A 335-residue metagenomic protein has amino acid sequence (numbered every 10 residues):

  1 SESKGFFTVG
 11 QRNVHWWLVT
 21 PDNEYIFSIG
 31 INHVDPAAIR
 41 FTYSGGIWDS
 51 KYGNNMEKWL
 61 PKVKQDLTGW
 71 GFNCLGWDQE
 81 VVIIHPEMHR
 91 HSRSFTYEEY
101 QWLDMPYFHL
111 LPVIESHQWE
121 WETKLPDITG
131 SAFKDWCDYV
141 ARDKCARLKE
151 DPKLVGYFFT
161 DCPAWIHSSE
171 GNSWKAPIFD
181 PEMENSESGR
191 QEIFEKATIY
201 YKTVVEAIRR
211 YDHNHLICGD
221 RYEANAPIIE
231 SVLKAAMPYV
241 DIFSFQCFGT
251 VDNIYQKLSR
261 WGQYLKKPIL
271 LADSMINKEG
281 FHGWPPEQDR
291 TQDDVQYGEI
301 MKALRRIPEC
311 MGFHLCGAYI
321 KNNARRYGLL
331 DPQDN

Functional and structural regions predicted by a protein language model:
S1-K58, Q65-L67: N-terminal carbohydrate-binding accessory modules
N13, P21, E120-G130, D135-W136 (+2 more regions): Polysaccharide-binding and catalytic clefts of secreted carbohydrate-active enzymes
G45-K149, F194-L216, L258, G262-Y264: Aromatic-lined substrate-binding rim segments of carbohydrate-active enzymes
C74, D104-F108, K153-F158, N214-C218 (+3 more regions): Structural preference for beta-strand elements that scaffold enzyme active sites
G76-H91, W165, E223-I229, F245-K257 (+1 more regions): Acidic-and-aromatic substrate-binding clefts and catalytic sites of carbohydrate-active enzymes
E115-P126, P181, S186, Y222-A224 (+4 more regions): Active-site clefts of carbohydrate-active enzymes
T160-D161, W165-I178, M275, W284-P285 (+1 more regions): Aromatic/acidic polysaccharide-binding cleft in carbohydrate-active enzymes
Q191-E206, R210-P285: Glycoside hydrolase catalytic-domain groove-lining segments
